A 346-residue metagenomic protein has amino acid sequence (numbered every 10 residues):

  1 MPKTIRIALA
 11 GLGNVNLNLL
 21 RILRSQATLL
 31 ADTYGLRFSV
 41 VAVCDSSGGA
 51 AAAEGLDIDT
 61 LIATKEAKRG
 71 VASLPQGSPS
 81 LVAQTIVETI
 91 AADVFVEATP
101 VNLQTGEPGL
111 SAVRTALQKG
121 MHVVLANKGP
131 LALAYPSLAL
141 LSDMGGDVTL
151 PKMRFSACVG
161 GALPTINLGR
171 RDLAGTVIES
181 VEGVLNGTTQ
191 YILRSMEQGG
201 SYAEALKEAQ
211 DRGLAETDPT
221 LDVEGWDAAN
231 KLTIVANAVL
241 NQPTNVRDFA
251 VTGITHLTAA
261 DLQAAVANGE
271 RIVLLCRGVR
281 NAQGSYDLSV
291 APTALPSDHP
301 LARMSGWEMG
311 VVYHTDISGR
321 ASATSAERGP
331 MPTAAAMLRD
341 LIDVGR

Functional and structural regions predicted by a protein language model:
M1-Q118: N-terminal glycine-/serine-/threonine-rich beta1-alpha1-beta2 phosphate-ribose binding loop of Rossmann-like
A10, N14, N18, F38 (+13 more regions): Conserved active-site and cofactor/substrate-binding residues in soluble primary-metabolism enzymes
V94-E97, V124-A126, M153-A157, S180-G183 (+2 more regions): General beta-strand structural signal in soluble alpha/beta enzymes
P100-K119, K128-F155, G169: Rossmann-fold NAD(P)-binding glycine/threonine-rich loop
S142-L150, R154-A215, W226: Rossmann-like NAD(P)H-binding beta-loop-alpha module
S195-M196, L206-R303, E308-G310: Substrate-binding/catalytic subdomain of NAD(P)-dependent oxidoreductase enzymes
H299-R346: ATP-dependent carboxylate/acyl-activation modules
